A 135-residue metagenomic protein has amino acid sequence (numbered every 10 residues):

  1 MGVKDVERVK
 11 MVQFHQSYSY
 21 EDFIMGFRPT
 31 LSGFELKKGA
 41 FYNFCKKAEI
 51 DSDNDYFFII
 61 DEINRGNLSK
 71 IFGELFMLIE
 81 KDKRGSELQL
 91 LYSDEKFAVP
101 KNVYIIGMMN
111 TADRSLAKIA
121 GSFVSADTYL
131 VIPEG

Functional and structural regions predicted by a protein language model:
M1-G135: AAA+ P-loop NTPase catalytic core and its hallmark functional loops
